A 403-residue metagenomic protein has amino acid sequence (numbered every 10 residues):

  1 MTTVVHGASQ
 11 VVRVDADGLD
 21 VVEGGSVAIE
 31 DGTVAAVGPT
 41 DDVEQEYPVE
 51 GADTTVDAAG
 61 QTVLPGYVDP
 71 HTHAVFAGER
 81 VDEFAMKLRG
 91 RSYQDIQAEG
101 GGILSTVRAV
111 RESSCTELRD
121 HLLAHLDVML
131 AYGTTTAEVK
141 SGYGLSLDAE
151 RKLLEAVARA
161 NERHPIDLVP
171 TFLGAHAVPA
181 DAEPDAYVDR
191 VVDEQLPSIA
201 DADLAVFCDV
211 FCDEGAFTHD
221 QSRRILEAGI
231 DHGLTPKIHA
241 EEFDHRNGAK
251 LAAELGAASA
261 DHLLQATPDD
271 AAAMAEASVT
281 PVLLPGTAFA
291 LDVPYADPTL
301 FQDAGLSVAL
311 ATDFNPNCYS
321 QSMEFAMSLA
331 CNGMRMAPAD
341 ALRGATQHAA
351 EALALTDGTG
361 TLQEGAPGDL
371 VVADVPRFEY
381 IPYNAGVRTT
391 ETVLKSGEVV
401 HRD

Functional and structural regions predicted by a protein language model:
M1-E46: N-terminal metal-binding scaffold of metallo-dependent hydrolase/deaminase domains
A8, V27, G32, G60 (+14 more regions): Divalent metal-coordination and catalytic microenvironments
D20-E23, V49-E50, G386-R388: Short, small/polar residue-rich loop motifs at catalytic or cofactor-binding pockets
V49-E50, A58-H121: Metal-associated gating/positioning segment near the N- to mid-region
R89, L147-R151, A216-S222, T267-E276 (+1 more regions): Active-site-adjacent beta->alpha loops and helix N-cap segments on the catalytic face of soluble alpha/beta enzymes
A109-H121, T135-F243: Metal-coordinating catalytic core of metallo-dependent amide/deamination hydrolases
T235, N247-T361, D374-V375, V399-V400: Active-site-adjacent C-terminal substructures of enzyme catalytic domains
A345-Q347, P367-D403: C-terminal cap of metal-dependent C-N hydrolases
